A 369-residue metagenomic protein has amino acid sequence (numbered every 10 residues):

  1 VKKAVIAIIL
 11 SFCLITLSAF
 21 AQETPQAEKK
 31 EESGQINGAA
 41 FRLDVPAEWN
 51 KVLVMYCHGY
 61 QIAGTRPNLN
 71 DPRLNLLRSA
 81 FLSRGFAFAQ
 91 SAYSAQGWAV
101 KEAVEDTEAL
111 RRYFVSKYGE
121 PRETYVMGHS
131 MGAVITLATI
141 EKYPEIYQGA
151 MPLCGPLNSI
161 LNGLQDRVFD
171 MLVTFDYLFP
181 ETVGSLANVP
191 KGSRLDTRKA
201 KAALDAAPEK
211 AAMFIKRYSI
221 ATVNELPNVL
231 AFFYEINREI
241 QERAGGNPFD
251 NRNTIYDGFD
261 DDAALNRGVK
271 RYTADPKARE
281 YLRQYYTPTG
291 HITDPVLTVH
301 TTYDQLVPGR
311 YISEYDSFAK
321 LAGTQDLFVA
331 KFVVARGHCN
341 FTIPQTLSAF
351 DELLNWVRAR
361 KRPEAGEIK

Functional and structural regions predicted by a protein language model:
Q22-V52, R267-R271: N-terminal cap/lid segment of alpha/beta-hydrolase-fold proteins
K51-Q61: Short beta-strand element of the alpha/beta-hydrolase
W98-Y118: Alpha/beta-hydrolase active-site loop
K117, R122-F179: Primarily recognizes the serine-hydrolase "nucleophile elbow" in alpha/beta-hydrolase and SGNH/GDSL folds
P156-T287: Accessory cap/linker subdomain of secreted extracellular hydrolases
T298-H300: Short beta-strand/loop motif that positions the catalytic acidic residue of the alpha/beta-hydrolase fold
Q305-Y311: Conserved alpha/beta-hydrolase "acid-adjacent" motif
L327-T342, L354: Histidine-bearing beta->alpha loop at or near hydrolase active sites
